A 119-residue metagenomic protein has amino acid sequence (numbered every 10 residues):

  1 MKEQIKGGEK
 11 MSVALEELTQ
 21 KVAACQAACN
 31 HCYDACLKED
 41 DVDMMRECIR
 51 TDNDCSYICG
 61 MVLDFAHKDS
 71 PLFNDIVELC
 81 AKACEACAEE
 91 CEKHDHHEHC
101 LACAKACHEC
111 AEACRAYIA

Functional and structural regions predicted by a protein language model:
K2-A119: Amphipathic alpha-helical hairpins
